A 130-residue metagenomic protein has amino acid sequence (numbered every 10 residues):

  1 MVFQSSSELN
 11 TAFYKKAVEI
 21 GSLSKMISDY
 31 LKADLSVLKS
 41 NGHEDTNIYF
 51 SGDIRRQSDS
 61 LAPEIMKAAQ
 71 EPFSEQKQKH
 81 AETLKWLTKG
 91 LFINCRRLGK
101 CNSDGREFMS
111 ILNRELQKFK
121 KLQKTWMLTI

Functional and structural regions predicted by a protein language model:
M1-I130: Amphipathic alpha-helical assembly/interaction segments
